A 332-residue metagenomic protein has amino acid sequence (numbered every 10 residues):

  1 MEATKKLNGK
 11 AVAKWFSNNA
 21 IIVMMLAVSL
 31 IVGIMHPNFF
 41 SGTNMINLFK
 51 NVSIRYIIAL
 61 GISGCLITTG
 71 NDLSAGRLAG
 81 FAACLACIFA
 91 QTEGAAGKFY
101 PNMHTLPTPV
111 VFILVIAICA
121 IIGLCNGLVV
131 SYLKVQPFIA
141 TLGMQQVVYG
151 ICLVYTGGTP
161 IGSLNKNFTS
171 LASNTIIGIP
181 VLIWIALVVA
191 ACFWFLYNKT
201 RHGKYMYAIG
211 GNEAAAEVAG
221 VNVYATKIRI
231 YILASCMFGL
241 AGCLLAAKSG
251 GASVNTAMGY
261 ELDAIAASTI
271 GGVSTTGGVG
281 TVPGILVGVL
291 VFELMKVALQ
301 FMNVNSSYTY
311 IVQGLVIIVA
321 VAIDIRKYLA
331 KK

Functional and structural regions predicted by a protein language model:
M1-M24, V28, V218, N222-A225 (+1 more regions): Cytosolic-side transmembrane-helix boundaries in multi-pass membrane proteins
E2-L60, A95-V110: Membrane-interfacial amphipathic/re-entrant helices at transmembrane-helix boundaries
L30-M35, F39-E93, L128-V135, G272-V282 (+2 more regions): Single transmembrane alpha-helix segments in multi-pass membrane proteins
P37-N51, L153, Y197, G203 (+2 more regions): Inter-helical junctions in multi-pass inner-membrane proteins, predominant in energy-converting antiporter-like
G94-Q145, V287-G288: Alpha-helical transmembrane segments within multi-pass membrane transporters and channels
P107-V115, I122-N126, G178-A252: Helix-loop-helix "hairpin" substructures at the membrane interface of multi-pass membrane proteins
P109, L133, P137-T200, T226-R229 (+2 more regions): Transmembrane helix-bundle core of multi-pass membrane transporters and related energy-transducing complexes
F238, K248-G314: Transmembrane alpha-helical segments in multi-pass inner-membrane proteins
